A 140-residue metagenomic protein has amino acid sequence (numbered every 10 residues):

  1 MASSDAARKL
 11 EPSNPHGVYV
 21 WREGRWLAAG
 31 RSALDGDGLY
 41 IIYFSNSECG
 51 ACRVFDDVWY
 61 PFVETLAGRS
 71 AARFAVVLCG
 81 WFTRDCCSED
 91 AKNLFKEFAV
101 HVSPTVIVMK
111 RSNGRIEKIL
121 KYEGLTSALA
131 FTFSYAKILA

Functional and structural regions predicted by a protein language model:
M1-R31: N-terminal "domain-start" segment that seeds a small globular fold
W21, F44-S45, V63, A67-D90: Thiol-based oxidoreductase modules, predominantly thioredoxin-like and allied folds used for disulfide exchange
A33-E48: Short active-site neighborhood of thiol/selenol oxidoreductases, capturing the structured segment around
D37-Y40, S70-A75, S103: Loop/turn elements at helix/coil->beta-strand transitions in domains of secreted/extracellular proteins
F44-V58: Conserved redox-active cysteine motifs that mediate thiol-disulfide chemistry, especially di-cysteine Cys-X(1-2)-Cys
N46-G50, G80-T83, G114, T126: Solvent-exposed loop/turn segments at secondary-structure junctions within structured extracellular/periplasmic domains
D56-P61, A91-K92: Well-ordered, non-membrane alpha-helical segments in soluble/globular domains
E97-A140: Non-catalytic, surface beta->alpha helical segment in thiol-disulfide oxidoreductase systems
